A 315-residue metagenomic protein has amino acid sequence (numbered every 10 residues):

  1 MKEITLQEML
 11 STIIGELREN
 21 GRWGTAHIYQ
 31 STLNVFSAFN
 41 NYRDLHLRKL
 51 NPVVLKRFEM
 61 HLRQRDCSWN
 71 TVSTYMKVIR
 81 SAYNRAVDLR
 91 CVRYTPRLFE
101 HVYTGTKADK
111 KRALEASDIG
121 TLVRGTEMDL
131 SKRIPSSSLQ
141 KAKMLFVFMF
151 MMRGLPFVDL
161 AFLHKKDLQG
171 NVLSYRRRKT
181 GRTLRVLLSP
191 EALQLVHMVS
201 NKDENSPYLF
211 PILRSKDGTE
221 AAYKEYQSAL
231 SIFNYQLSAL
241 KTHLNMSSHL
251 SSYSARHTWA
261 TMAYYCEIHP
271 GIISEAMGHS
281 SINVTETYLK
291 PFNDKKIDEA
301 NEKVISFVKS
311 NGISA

Functional and structural regions predicted by a protein language model:
T12-G24, N34-K110, G125, D129-K132: N-terminal core-binding DNA-recognition domain of tyrosine recombinases/integrases
N84-V92, M149-G170: Short, charged phosphate-coordinating catalytic segments
L98-F157: Basic, Lys/Arg- and aromatic-enriched nucleic-acid-binding interface segment
A113, R177-G181, M277-E302: Catalytic-site neighborhood detector that most strongly recognizes the C-terminal catalytic loop/helix of tyrosine
L130-S136, N234-E275: Short, basic (Lys/Arg/His-rich) helix/loop patches that form interaction surfaces in the mid-to-C-terminal regions
F162-M198: Conserved tyrosine-mediated DNA breakage-rejoining catalytic core shared by Y-recombinases
K166-V172, S247-S248, I268-T287: Short, polar N-cap/turn motifs at the start of nucleic acid-interacting alpha helices
K202-E204, I212-E220, K303-A315: C-terminal secondary-structure termini that scaffold catalytic or DNA-interacting sites
